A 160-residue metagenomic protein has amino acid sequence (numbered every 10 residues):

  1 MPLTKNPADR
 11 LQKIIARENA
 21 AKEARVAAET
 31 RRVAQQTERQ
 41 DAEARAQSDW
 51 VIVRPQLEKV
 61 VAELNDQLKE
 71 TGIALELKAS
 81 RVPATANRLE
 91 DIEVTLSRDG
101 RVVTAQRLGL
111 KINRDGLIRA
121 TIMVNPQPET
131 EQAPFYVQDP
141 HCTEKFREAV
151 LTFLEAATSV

Functional and structural regions predicted by a protein language model:
P2, N6, D41, S48 (+5 more regions): Alpha-helix boundary/N-cap detector
L3-R25: Short linear clamp-binding motif
N19-I73: Contiguous, amphipathic alpha-helical segments that mediate oligomerization or scaffolding in large protein assemblies
V51, V82-A86, L96: Glycine-rich, low-complexity amphipathic membrane-interacting segments
K69-L89: Long, charged, glycine-rich C-terminal linkers/tails
T71-E76, R98-G100, A157-S159: Soluble, non-transmembrane alpha-helical interaction regions
L89-K145: Intrinsically disordered, low-complexity regulatory segments enriched in Ser/Thr/Pro and charged residues
H141-T152, A156-V160: Well-ordered alpha/beta subsegment
